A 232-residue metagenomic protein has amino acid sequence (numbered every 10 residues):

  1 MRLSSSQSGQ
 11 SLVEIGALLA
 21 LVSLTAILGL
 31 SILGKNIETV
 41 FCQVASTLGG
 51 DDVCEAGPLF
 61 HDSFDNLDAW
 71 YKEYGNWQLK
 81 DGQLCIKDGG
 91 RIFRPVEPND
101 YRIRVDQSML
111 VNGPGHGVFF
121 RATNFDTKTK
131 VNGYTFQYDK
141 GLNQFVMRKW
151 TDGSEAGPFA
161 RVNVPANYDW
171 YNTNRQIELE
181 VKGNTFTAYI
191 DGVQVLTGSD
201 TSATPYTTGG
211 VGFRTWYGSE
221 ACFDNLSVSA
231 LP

Functional and structural regions predicted by a protein language model:
M1-S8: N-terminal leader/signal peptides at the extreme start of proteins
D52-Y74: Extracellular carbohydrate-recognition regions
F64, I103-Q107, D169-K182, F186-A188: Short tryptophan-centered beta-strand motifs in secreted/extracellular beta-sheet-rich domains of glycan-recognition
Y74-G90: Short carbohydrate-recognition loop motifs
I86-T151: Secretory/extracellular carbohydrate-interaction modules and structurally similar beta-sandwich "look-alikes"
D152-Q176: Short, aromatic/His-centered strand-loop micro-motif at the edge of beta-sheets
D191-G209: Short, solvent-exposed beta-strand-to-loop segments that form ligand-recognition rims of beta-rich domains
A203-P232: Ligand-recognition surfaces built from glycine- and aromatic
